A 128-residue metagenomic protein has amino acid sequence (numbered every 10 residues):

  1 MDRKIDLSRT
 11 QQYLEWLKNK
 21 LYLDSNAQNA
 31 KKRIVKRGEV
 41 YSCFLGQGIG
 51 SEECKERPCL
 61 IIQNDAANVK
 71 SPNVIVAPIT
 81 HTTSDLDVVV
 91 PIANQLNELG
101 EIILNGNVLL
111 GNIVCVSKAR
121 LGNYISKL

Functional and structural regions predicted by a protein language model:
M1-N19, R33, I92-L128: C-terminal terminal-subdomain/extension
L17, L23-A27: Active-site-proximal "nucleotidyltransferase
A30: Surface-exposed acidic loop/strand-edge motifs in secreted or periplasmic proteins that form small linear binding
R37-G38: Loop/turn positions that initiate beta-strands
G46-G50: Short, charged beta-turn/beta-strand-edge "cap" motif at the junction between a beta-strand and an adjacent loop
S51-N97: Compact nucleic-acid interaction/catalytic patches
